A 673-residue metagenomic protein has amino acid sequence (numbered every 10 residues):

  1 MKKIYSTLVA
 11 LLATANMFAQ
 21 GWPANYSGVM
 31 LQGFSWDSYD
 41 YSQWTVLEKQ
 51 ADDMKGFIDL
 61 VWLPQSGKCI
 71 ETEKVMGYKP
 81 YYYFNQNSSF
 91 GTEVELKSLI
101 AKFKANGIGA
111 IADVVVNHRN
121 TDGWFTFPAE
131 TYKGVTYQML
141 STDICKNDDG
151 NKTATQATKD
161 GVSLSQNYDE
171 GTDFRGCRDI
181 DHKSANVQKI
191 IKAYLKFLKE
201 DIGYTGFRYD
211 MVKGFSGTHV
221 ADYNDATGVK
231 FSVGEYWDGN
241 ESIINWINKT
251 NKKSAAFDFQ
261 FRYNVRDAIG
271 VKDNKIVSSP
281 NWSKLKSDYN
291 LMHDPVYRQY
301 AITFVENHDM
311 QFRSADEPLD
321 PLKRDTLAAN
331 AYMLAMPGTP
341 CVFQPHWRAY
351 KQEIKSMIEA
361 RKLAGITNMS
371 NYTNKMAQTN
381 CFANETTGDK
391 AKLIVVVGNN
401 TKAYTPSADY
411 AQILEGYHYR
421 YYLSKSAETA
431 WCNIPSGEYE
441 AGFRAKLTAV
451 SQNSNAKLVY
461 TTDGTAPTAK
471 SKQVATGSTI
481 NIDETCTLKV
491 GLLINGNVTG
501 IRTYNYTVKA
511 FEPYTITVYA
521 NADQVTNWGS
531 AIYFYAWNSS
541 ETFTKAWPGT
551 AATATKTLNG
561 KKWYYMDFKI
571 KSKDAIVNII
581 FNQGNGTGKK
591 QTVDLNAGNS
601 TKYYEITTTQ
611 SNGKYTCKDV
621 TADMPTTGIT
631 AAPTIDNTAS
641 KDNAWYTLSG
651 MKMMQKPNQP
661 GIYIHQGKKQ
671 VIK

Functional and structural regions predicted by a protein language model:
Q20-W36, V46-K55, Q65-G67, T72-K79 (+4 more regions): Active-site-proximal helices and loops of the catalytic beta/alpha 8
Y26, C69-A101, T131-D181: Aromatic- and acidic-residue-enriched carbohydrate-binding clefts of CAZyme catalytic domains
T92-P128, Y132-G134: Substrate-binding cleft of carbohydrate-active enzyme catalytic domains
N399-T401, A449-K457, V525-S530, S540 (+2 more regions): Short proline/glycine-enriched turn/loop motifs at strand-loop junctions of beta-rich domains
S426-E512: Short, compositionally stereotyped local motifs that mark structural "simplifiers"
A466-G477, Q524-S572, G584-D594: Aromatic-rich carbohydrate-binding modules that target alpha-glucans
T479-T487, I570-A575, P657-Q659: Surface-exposed, short loops/turns at beta-strand junctions within beta-sandwich domains
T627-K673: C-terminal outer-membrane/trafficking sorting elements
